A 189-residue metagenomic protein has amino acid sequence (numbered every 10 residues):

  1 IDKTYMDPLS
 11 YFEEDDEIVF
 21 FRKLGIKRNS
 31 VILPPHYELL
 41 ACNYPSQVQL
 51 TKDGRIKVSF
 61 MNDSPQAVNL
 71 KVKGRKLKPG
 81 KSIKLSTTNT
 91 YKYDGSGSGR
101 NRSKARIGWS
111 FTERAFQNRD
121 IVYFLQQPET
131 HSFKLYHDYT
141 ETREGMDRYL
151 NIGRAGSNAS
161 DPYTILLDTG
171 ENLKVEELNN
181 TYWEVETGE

Functional and structural regions predicted by a protein language model:
I1-E189: Lumenal/extracellular ectodomains and adaptor appendage modules of the eukaryotic vesicle/secretory system
